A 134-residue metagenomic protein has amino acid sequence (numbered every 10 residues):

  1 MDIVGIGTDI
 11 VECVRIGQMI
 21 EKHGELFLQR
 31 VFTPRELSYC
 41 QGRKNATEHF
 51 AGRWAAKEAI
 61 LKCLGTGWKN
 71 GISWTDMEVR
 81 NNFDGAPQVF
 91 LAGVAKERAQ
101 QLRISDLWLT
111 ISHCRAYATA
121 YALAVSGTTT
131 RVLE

Functional and structural regions predicted by a protein language model:
M1-E134: Core catalytic alpha/beta fold that binds nucleotide/phospho-ligands
